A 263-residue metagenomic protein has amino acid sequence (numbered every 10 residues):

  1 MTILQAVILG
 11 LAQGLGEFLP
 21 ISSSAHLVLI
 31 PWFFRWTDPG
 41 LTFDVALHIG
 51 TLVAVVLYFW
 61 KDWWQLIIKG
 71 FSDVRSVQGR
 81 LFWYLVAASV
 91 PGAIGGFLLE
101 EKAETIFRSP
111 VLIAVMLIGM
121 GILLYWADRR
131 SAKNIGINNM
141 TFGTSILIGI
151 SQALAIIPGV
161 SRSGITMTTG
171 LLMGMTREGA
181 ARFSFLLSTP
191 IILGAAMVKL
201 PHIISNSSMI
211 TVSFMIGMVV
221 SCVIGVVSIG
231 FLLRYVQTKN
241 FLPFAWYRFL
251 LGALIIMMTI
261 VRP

Functional and structural regions predicted by a protein language model:
M1-P263: Multi-pass membrane proteins that catalyze or facilitate reactions on polyprenyl-/lipid-phosphate substrates and their
